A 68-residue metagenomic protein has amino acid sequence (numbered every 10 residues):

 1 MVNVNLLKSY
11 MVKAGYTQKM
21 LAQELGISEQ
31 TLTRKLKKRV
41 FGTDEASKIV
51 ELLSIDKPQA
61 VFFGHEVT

Functional and structural regions predicted by a protein language model:
M1-Y16: A short, Lys/Arg-rich alpha-helix, primarily the initiator
K8, K19, S47: Residues within the helices of the helix-turn-helix
Y10, E24, K35: Residues in the recognition helix of alpha-helical DNA-binding motifs
M11, A22, V50: The alpha-helix within a helix-turn-helix
M11-K13, K37-V40: Short amphipathic helical patch at the helix-1/turn junction of helix-turn-helix
G15-L32: Short alpha-helical DNA-recognition segment
K38-E51: Short, basic-rich loop-to-helix N-cap that marks the start of a DNA-contacting helix
S54-T68: Short C-terminal boundary/hinge segments that cap the last helix of small helical domains
